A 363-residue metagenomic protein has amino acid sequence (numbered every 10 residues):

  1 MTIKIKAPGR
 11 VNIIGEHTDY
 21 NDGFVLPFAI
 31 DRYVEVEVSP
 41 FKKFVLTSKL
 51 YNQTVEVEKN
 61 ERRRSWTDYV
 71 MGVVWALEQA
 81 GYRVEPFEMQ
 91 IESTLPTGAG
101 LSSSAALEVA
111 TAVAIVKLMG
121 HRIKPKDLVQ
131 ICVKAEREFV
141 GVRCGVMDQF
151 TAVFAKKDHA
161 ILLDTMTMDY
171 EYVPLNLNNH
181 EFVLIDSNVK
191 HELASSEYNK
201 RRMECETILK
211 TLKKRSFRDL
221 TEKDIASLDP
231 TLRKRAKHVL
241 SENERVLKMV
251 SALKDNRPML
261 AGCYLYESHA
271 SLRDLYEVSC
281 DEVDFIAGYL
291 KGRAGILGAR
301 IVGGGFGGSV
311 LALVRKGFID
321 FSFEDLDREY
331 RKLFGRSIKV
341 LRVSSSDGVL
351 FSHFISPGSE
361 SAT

Functional and structural regions predicted by a protein language model:
M1-K6, V11, G15, D19-F24 (+6 more regions): Gly/Ser-rich oxyanion-binding loop with an adjacent helix/lid that shapes the negatively charged ligand pocket
T2-R10, E35-S65, A76, R83 (+2 more regions): C-terminal nucleotide
D22-K42: Structural signature of FAD isoalloxazine-binding scaffolds in flavoprotein oxidoreductases
M89-I91, I185-S187, V310: A structural signal for short, well-ordered beta-strand segments
A105-A106, S309-L313: FabD-like malonyl-/acyl-CoA
F306: Glycine-rich phosphate-binding loop
